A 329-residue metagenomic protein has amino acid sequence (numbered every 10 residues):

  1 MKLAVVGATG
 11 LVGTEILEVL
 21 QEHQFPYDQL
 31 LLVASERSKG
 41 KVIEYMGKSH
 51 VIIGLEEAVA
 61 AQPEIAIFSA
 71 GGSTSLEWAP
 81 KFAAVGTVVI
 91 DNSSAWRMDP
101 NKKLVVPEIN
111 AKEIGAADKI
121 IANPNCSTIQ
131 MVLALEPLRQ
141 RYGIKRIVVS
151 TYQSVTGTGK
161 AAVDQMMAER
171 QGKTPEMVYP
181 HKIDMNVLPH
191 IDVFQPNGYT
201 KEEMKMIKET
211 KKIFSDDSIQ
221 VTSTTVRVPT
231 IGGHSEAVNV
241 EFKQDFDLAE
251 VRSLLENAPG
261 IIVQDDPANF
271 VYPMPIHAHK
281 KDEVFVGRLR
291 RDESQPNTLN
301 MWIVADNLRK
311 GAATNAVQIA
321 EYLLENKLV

Functional and structural regions predicted by a protein language model:
M1-I183, S218-Q220, V284-F285, L289-Q295 (+3 more regions): N-terminal Rossmann-like NAD(P) cofactor-binding subdomain of oxidoreductases, focused on the glycine-rich
A66, V155-V329: Charged docking surfaces used in two-component/phosphorelay signaling
